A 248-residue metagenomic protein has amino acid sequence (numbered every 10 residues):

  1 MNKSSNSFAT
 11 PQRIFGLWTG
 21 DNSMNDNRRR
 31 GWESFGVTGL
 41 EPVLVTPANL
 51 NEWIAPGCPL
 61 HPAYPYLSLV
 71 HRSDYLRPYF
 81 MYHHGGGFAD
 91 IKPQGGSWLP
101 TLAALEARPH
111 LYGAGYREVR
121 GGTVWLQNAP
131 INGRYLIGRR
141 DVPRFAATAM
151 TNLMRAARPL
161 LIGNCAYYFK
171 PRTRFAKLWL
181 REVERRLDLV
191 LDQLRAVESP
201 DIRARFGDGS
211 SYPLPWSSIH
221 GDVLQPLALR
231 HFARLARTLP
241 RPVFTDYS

Functional and structural regions predicted by a protein language model:
M1-D74, Y79, A89-S248: Glycosyltransferase-associated regions of secretory-pathway enzymes, highlighting luminal stem/catalytic domains
H84-G87: Short acidic donor-binding loop at the edge of a beta-strand
